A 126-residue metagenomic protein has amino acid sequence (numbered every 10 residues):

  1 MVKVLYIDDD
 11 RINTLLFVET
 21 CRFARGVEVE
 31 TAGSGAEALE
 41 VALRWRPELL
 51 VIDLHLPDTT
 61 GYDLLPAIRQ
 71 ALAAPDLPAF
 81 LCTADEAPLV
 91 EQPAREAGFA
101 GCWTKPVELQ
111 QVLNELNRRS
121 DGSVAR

Functional and structural regions predicted by a protein language model:
R11-E30: Two-component/phosphorelay signaling modules centered on CheY-like receiver
S34, T60-D63: Acidic catalytic/metal-coordinating carboxylates
E40, Y62-P75: Short amphipathic alpha-helix used as the core "switch/output" element in two-component signaling
W45-I52, L56: Active-site beta3 strand of CheY-like receiver
P57, A87: The feature encodes the CheY-like receiver
G61, A94-G101: As written
V107-L116: C-terminal output helix
